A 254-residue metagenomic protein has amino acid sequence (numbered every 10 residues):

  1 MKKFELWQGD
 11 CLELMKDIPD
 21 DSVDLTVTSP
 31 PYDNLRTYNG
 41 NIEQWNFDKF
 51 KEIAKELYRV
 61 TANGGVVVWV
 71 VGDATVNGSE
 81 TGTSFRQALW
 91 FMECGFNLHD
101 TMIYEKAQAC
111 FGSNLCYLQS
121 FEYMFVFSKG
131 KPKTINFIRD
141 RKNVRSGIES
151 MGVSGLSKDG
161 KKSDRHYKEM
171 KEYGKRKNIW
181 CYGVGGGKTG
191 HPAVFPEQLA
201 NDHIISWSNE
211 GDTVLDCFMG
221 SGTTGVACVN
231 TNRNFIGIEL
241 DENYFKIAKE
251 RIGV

Functional and structural regions predicted by a protein language model:
K2-I247, G253: Core catalytic lobe of class I
